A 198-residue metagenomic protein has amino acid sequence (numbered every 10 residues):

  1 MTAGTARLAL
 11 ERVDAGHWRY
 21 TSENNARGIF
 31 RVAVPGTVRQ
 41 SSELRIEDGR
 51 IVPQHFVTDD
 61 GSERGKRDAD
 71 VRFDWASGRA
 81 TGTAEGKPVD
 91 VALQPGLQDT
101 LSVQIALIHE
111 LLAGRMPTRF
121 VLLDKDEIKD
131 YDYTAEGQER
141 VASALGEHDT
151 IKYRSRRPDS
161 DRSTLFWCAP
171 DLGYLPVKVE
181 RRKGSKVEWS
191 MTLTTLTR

Functional and structural regions predicted by a protein language model:
M1-W75, L111-R198: Acidic, serine/threonine-rich low-complexity disordered tracts
R64-I108: Hydrophobic, well-structured mid-protein blocks that either form specific transmembrane helices
